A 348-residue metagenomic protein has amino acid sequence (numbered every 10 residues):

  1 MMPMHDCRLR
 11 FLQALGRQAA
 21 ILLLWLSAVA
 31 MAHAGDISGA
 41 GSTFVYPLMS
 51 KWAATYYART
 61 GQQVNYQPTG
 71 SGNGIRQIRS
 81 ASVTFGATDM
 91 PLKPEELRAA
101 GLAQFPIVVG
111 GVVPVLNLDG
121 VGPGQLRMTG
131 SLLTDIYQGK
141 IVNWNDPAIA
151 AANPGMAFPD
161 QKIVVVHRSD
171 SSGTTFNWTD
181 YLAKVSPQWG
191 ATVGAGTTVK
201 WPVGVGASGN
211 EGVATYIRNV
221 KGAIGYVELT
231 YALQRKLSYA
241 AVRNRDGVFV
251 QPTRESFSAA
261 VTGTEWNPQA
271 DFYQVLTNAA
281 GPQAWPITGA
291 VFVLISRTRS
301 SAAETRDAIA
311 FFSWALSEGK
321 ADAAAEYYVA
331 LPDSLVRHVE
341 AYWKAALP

Functional and structural regions predicted by a protein language model:
M1, A20, Q274-T277: Hydrophobic alpha-helical segments, principally membrane-spanning helices and signal/leader peptides
M1-G16: N-terminal secretory signal peptides that target proteins for export/translocation
P3, A32-H33: N-terminal targeting leaders of exported, membrane, and organelle-targeted proteins
F11-Q13, A20-I21, F257, S300: Sequence-pattern detector for short linear motifs and compositional/periodic biases rather than a specific fold
G16-A30: Bacterial N-terminal signal peptides
H33-P348: Flexible loop/hinge segments at secondary-structure junctions
